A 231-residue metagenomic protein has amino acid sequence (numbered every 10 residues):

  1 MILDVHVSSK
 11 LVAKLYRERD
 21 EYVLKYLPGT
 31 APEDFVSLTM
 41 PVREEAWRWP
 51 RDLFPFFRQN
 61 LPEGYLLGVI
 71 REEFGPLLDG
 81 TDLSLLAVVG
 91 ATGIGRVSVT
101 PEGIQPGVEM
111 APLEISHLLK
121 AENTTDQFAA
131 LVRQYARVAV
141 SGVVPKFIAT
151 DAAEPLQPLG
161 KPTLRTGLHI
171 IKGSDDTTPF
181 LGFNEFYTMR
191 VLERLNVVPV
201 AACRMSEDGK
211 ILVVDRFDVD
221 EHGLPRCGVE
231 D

Functional and structural regions predicted by a protein language model:
M1-D231: Phosphate/dinucleotide-binding and metal-coordinating scaffold of catalytic cores in nucleotide-dependent enzymes
